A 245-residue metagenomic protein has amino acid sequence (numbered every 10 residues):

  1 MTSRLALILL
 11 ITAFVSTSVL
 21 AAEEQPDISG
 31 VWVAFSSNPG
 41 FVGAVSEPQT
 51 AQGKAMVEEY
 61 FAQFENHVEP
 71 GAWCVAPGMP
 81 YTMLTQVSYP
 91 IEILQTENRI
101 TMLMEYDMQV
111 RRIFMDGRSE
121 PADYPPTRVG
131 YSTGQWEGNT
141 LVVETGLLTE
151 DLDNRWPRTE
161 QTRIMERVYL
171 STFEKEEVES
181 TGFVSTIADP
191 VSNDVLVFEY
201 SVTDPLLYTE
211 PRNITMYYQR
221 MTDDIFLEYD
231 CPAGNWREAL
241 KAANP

Functional and structural regions predicted by a protein language model:
M1-L5: Positively charged n-region of N-terminal signal peptides that target proteins for export
A6-T17: Bacterial N-terminal signal peptides
A21-P245: Hydrophobic small-molecule pocket/channel-lining residues, especially in calycin-type beta-barrels
